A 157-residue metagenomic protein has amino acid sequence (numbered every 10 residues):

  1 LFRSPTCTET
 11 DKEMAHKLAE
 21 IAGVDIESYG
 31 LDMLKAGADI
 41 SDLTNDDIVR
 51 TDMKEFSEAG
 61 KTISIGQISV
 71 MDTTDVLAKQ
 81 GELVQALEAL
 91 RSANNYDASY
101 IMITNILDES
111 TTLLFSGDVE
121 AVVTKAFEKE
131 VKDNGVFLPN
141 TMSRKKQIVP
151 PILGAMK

Functional and structural regions predicted by a protein language model:
L1-E13: Functional cores that coordinate and move charged inorganic groups
K12-K157: C-terminal accessory domains and tails appended to enzymatic cores
